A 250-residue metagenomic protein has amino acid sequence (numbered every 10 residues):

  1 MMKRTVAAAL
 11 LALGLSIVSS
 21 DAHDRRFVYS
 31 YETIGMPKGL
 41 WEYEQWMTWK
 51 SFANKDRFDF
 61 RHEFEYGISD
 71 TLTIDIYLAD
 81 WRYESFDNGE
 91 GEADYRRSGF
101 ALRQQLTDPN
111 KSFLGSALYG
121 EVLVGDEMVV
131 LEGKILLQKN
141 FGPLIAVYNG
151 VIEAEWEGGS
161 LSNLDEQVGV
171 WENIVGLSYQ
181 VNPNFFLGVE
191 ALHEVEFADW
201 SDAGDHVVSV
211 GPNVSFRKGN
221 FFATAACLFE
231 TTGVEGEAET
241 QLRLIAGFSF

Functional and structural regions predicted by a protein language model:
M1-R26: Cleavable N-terminal export/targeting peptides
D21-S249: Transmembrane beta-barrel domains of Gram-negative outer membranes and organellar outer membranes
